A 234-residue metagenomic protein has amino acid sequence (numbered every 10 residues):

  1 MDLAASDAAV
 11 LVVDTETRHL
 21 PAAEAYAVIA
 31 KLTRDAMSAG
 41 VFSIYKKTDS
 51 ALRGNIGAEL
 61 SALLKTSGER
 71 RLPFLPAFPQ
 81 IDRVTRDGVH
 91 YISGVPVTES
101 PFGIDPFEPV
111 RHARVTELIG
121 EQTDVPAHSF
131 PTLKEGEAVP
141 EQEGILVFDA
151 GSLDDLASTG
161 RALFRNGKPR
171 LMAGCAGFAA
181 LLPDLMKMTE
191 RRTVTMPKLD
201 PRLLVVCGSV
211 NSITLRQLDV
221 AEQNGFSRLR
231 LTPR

Functional and structural regions predicted by a protein language model:
M1-V12: N-terminal glycine-rich anion-binding loops that anchor highly charged ligand groups
A9, A23-I44, T48-L163: Cap/lid and interdomain-hinge subdomains that line or gate substrate/regulatory clefts in soluble alpha/beta enzymes
D14-E24: Glycine-rich phosphate/pyrophosphate-binding loop regions near the starts of catalytic domains
E16, F148-L153, C175-G177, C207-V210: Structural motif
P79-R83, F178-L181, S212: Short gly/pro/ser/thr-enriched loop/turn and capping motifs at secondary-structure boundaries
G167-P169: Soluble secreted/lumenal catalytic domains with histidine-centered metal-binding or acid-base catalytic motifs
G174-F178, P183-V194, G208-S209: An anion-binding catalytic pocket shared by soluble metabolic enzymes
T195-L199, C207-G208, S212-R234: A glycine- and small/hydrophobic-rich beta-loop-beta segment that serves as a flexible "lid/hinge" or phosphate-binding
